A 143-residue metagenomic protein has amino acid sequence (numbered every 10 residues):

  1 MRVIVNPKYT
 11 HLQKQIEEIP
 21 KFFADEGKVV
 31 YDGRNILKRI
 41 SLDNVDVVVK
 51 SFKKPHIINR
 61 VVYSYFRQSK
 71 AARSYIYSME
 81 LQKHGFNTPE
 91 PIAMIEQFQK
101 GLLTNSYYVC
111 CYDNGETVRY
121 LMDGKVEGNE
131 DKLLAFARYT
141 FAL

Functional and structural regions predicted by a protein language model:
M1-Q15, P89: Broad phosphate/nucleotide-binding scaffolds in NTP-utilizing and phosphate-metabolizing enzymes
Q15-R119, E127-E130, R138-A142: Conserved ATP-binding subdomain of kinase catalytic cores across diverse folds
